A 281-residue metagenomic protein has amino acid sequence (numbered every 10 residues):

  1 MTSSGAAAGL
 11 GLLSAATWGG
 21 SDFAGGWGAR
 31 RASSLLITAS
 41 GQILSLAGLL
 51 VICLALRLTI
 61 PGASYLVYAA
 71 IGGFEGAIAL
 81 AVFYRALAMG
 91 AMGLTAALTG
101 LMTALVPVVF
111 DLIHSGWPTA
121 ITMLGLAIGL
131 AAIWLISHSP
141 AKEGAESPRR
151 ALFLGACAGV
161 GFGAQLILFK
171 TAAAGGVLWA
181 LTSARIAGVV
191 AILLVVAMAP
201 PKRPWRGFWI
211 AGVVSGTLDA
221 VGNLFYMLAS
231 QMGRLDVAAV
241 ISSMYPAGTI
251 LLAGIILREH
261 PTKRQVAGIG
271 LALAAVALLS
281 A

Functional and structural regions predicted by a protein language model:
M1-T17, A24-G25, A29-I71, L80-G90 (+4 more regions): Membrane-interface interhelical linkers
G11, L35-A39, A69, G93-A97 (+7 more regions): Hydrophobic/aromatic positions within or immediately flanking transmembrane alpha-helices of multi-pass small-molecule
A15, G19, F23, L50 (+10 more regions): Hydrophobic/small/kink-forming positions within alpha-helical transmembrane segments of polytopic membrane proteins
T17, I52-L56, L112-W117, L135-S139 (+5 more regions): Helix-loop junctions at the membrane-solvent interface of multi-pass transporters, primarily the C-terminal
G28, I37, A86, A91 (+6 more regions): Hydrophobic/aromatic residues within transmembrane alpha-helices of multi-pass small-molecule transporters
I43-L49, L98-L112, A187-A191, G222-Y226 (+2 more regions): Alpha-helical transmembrane segments of compact multi-pass small-molecule transporters, enriched in specific families
L49, L105-V109, P118-S139, R264-A281: Hydrophobic transmembrane alpha-helices of multi-pass small-molecule transport proteins
P148-W179: Selected transmembrane alpha-helices and immediately adjacent juxtamembrane segments of polytopic inner-membrane
